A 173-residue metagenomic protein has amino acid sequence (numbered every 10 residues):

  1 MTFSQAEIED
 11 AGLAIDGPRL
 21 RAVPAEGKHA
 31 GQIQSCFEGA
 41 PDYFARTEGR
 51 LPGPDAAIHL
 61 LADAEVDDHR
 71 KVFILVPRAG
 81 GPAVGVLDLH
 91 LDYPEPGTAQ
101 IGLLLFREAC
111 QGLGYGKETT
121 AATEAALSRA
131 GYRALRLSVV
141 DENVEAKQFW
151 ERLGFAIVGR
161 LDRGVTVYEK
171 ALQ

Functional and structural regions predicted by a protein language model:
T2-Q111, T120-A122, A126, A130 (+2 more regions): Acetyl-CoA-dependent GNAT
G114: Glycine-rich phosphate-binding loop
K117: Residues forming the Rossmann-fold NAD(P)(H) cofactor-binding site
L137-K147, R163-V165: Conserved beta-strand-loop-alpha-helix junction that forms the acyl-donor binding cleft
E151-R160: Conserved acetyl-CoA-binding loop of GNAT-fold acetyltransferases
